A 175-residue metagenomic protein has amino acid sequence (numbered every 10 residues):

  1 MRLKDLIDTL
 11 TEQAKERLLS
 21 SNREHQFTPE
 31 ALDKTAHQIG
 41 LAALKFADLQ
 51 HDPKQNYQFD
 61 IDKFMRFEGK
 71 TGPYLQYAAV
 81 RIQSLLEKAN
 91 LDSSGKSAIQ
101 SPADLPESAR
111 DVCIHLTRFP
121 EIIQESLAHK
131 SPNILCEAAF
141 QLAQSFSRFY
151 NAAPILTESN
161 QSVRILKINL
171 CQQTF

Functional and structural regions predicted by a protein language model:
M1-F175: Non-catalytic interaction-recognition regions
